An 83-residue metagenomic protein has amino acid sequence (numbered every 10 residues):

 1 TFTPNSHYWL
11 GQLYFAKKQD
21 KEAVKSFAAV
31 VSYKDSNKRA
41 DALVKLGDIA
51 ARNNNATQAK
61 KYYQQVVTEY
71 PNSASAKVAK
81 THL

Functional and structural regions predicted by a protein language model:
T1-T3, S32-K38, V67-K77: Short solvent-exposed coil/turn linkers within tandem alpha-helical repeat scaffolds
